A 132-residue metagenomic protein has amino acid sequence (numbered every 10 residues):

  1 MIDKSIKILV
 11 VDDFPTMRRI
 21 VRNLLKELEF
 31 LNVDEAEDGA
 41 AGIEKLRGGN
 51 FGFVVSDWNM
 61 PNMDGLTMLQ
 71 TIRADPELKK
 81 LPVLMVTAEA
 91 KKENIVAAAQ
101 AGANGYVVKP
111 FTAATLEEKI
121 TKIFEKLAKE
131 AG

Functional and structural regions predicted by a protein language model:
P15-D34: Two-component/phosphorelay signaling modules centered on CheY-like receiver
R22, T67, A90-G105: Alpha4 helix (beta4-alpha4-beta5 surface) of REC/receiver domains from two-component response regulators
E35-E44, G65: Helix N-cap/capping motif at the beta->alpha junctions
E44, L66-K79: Short amphipathic alpha-helix used as the core "switch/output" element in two-component signaling
N50-V55: Active-site beta3 strand of CheY-like receiver
M60: Receiver (REC) domain active-site loop signature in two-component systems and cognate sites in sensor histidine kinases
F111-I120: C-terminal output helix
